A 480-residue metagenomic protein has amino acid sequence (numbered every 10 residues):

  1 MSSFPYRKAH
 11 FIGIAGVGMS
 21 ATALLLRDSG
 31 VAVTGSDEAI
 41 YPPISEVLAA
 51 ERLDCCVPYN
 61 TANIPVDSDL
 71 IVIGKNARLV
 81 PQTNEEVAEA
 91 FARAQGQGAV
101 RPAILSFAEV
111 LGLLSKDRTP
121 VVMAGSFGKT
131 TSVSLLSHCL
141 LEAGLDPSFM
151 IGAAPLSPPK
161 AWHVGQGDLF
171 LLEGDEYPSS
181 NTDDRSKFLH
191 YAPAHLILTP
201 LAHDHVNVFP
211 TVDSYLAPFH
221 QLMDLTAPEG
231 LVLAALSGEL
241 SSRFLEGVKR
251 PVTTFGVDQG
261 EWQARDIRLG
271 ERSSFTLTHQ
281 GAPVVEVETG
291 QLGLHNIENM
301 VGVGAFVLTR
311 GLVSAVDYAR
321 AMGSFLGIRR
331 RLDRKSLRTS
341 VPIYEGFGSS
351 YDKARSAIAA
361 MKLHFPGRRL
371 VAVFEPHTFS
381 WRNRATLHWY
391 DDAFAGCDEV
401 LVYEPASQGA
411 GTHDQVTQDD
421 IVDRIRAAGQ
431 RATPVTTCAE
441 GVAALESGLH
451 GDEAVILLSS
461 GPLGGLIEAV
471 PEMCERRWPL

Functional and structural regions predicted by a protein language model:
M1-C56, D67-I71, V80, A88-P102 (+7 more regions): ATP-dependent carboxylate-amine ligase
L25, N63-I64, L79-A234, L240-R250 (+2 more regions): Phosphate-binding loop of NTP-binding sites
T34-S36, L145-I151, F255-G256: Conserved RecA-like helicase motor-core motifs
E38-A39, N60, E109-V110, G152 (+3 more regions): Short, ordered loop/turn segments at secondary-structure junctions
E38-Y41, Y59-T61, K75, L236-L240 (+1 more regions): Short, polar loop motifs at secondary-structure junctions
V57-Y59, S106-A108, I151-A153, A234-L236 (+3 more regions): Short loop/edge segments at beta-strand edges and connector loops that shape dinucleotide/nucleotide cofactor-binding
G74-N76, G174-D175, P200-L201, L236 (+3 more regions): Glycine-rich, N-terminal phosphate-binding loop of Rossmann-like dinucleotide-binding domains
